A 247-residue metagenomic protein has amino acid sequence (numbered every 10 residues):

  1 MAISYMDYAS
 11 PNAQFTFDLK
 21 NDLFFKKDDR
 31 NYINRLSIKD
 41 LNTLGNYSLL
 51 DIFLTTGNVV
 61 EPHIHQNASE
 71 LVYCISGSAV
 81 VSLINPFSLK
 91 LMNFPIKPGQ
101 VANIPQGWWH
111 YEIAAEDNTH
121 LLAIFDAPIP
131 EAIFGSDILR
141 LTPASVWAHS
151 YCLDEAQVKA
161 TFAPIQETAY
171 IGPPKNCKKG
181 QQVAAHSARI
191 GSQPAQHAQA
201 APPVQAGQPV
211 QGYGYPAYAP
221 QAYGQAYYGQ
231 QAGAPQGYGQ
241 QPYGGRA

Functional and structural regions predicted by a protein language model:
M1-Y47, D137, C152-V204, P209-Y215 (+1 more regions): A short, N-terminal "cap"/entry segment at the start of jelly-roll beta-barrel domains of the cupin/DSBH fold
L50, E70, M92, P98-Q100 (+1 more regions): Short, conserved secondary-structure segments in the cores of folded domains
L50-N67, P95: Conserved short histidine dyad/triad with adjacent acidic residue
N67-N85: Glycine- and acidic-residue-biased ligand/ion/polar-headgroup-sensing regions
P86-Q106: Short acidic-glycine-tyrosine-enriched beta hairpin
K97, Q106-F134: Ligand-binding loop in jelly-roll beta-barrel domains
P203-A247: Long, low-complexity, intrinsically disordered segments
